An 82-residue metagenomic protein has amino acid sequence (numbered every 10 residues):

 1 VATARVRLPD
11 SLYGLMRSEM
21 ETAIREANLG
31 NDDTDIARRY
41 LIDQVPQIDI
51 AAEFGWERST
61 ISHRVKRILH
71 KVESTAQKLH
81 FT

Functional and structural regions predicted by a protein language model:
V1-S11: General nucleic-acid-binding
P9-E26: Short, Lys/Arg-enriched N-terminal segment that forms or immediately precedes the first helix of a structured domain
E26-D33: Short helix-coil-helix linker/hinge
N28, R39-Q44: Short helix-to-turn junction characteristic of helix-turn-helix DNA-binding domains, especially the helix
D35-A37: Short alpha-helical "packing" element that flanks the helix-turn-helix/winged-helix DNA-binding module
D49-F54: Short alpha-helical "recognition helix" segments of helix-turn-helix
G55-K78: DNA-recognition helix of helix-turn-helix
T82: Basic, Lys/Arg-enriched C-terminal extension of HTH/homeodomain DNA-binding domains
